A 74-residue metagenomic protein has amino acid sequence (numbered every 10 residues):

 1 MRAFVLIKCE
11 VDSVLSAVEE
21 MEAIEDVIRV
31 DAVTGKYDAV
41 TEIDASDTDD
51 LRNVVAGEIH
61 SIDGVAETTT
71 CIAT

Functional and structural regions predicted by a protein language model:
M1-T74: A compositional/biophysical signature of low hydrophobicity enriched in polar/charged and small residues
